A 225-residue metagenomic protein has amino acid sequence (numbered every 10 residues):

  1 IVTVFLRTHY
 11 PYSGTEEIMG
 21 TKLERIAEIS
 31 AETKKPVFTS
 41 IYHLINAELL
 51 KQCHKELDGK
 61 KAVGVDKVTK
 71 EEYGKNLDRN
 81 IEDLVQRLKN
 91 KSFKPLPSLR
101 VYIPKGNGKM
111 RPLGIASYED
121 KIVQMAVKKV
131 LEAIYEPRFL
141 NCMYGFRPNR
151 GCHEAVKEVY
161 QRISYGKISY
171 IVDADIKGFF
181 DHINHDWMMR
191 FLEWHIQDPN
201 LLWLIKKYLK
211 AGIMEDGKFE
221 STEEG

Functional and structural regions predicted by a protein language model:
I1-D78: Non-catalytic, polymerase-adjacent accessory regions of viral genome-replication enzymes
T33, K75, L88-N90, K109-M110: Non-catalytic regulatory/linker segments of enzymes
V65, Y118, K129, A174-I176: Residues immediately flanking
Y73, I115-Y118, F146-R150: Conserved, non-catalytic sequence blocks in retroelement Pol enzymes and Pol-derived host proteins
G74-Q86, H195-I196: A short, contiguous, amphipathic alpha-helix enriched in charged residues
R87-Y102, G106, R138-G225: Conserved polymerase palm-domain catalytic core
M110-F139, G225: Conserved pre-motif C helix in the palm subdomain of viral-like polymerases
